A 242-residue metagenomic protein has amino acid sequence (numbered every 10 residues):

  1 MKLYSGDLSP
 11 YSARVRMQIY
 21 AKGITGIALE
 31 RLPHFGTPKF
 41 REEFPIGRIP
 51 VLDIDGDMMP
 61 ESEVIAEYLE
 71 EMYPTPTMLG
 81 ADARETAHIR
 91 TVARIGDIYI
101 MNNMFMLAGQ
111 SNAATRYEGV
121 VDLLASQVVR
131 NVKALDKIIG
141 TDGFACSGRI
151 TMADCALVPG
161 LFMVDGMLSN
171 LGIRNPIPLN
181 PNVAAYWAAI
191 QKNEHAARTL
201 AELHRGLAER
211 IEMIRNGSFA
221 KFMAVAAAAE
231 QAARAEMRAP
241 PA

Functional and structural regions predicted by a protein language model:
M1-D136, T141-A145, G217, V225-A242: GST-like domain detector, emphasizing the conserved glutathione-binding G-site in the N-terminal thioredoxin-like
G6, M152, L203: Short, solvent-exposed turn/loop segments enriched in Gly/Ser/Thr/Pro and often Arg
R14, T91, I95, A134 (+3 more regions): Alpha-helical scaffold segments in carbohydrate-active enzymes
I24, N180, N193-E194: Acidic-histidine catalytic/liganding microenvironments
L79-G80, R174-P178: Membrane interface segments of multi-pass transport proteins and intramembrane proteases
R116, N170-N175: A short acidic/glycine-rich loop-to-helix N-cap element
A145-N170, P178-A184, I190: GST superfamily/GST-like fold recognition
W187-A242: Long hydrophobic alpha-helical segments typical of transmembrane helices together with their membrane-interfacial
